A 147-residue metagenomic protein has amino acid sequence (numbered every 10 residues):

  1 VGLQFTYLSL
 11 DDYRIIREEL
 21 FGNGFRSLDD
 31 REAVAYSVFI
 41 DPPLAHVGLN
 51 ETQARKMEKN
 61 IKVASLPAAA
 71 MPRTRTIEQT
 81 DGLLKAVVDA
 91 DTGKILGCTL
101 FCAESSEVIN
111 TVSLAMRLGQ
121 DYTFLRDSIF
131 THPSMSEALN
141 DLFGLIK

Functional and structural regions predicted by a protein language model:
V1-E32, G93, S134: Rossmann-like dinucleotide/flavin-binding elements
F21-G24, V34, V38-K147: Flexible, glycine-rich terminal cap/loop adjacent to redox cofactors in electron-transfer oxidoreductases
